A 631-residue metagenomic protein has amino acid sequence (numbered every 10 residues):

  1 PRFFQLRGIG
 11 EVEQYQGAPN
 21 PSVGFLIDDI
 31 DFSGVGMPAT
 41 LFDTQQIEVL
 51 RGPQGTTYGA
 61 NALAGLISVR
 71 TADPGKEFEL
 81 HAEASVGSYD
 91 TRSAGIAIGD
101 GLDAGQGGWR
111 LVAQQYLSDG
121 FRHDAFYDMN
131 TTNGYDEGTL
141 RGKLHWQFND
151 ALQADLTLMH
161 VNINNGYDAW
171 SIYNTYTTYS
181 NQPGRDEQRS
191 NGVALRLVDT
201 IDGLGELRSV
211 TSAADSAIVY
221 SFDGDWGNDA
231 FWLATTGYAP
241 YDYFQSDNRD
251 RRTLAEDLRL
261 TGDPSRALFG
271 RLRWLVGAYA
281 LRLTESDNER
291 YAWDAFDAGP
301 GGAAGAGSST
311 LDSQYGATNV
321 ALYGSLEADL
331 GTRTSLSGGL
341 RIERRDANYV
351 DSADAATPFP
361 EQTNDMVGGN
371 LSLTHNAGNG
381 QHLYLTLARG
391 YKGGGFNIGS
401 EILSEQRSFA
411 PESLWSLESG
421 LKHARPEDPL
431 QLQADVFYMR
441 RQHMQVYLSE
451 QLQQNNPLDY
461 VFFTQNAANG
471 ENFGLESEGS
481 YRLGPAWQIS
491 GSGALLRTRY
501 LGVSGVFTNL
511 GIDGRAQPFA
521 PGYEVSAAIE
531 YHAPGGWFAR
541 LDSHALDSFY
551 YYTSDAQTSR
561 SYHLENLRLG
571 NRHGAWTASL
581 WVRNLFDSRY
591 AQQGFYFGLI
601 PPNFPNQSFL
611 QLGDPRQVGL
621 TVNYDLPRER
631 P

Functional and structural regions predicted by a protein language model:
F3-Q5, S22, L26, V49 (+3 more regions): N-terminal periplasmic accessory domains that precede and gate Gram-negative outer-membrane beta-barrel machines
Q14-Y15, P19-P53: Short acidic/polar hinge/loop motifs at secondary-structure boundaries that mediate gating or recognition
Y15, N162-T175, R282-S286, D346-N348 (+7 more regions): Surface-exposed extracellular loop regions of Gram-negative outer-membrane beta-barrel proteins, predominantly
E79-H81, V86-S118, R122, F126-N165 (+8 more regions): Transmembrane beta-barrel wall of Gram-negative outer-membrane proteins
Q115, R196-T200, E206-G224, N376 (+6 more regions): Membrane-embedded beta-barrel scaffold of Gram-negative outer-membrane proteins
H145-A151, M159, L260, R271-R273 (+5 more regions): Structural signature of Gram-negative outer-membrane beta-barrels, strongest in the C-terminal barrel of TonB-dependent
T261, L275-G277, D329-L336, Y438-R440 (+2 more regions): Gram-negative outer-membrane beta-barrel transporters
R440, G484, A545-Y552, N571-P631: C-terminal beta-signal and adjacent terminal beta-strands/loops of Gram-negative outer-membrane beta-barrel proteins
